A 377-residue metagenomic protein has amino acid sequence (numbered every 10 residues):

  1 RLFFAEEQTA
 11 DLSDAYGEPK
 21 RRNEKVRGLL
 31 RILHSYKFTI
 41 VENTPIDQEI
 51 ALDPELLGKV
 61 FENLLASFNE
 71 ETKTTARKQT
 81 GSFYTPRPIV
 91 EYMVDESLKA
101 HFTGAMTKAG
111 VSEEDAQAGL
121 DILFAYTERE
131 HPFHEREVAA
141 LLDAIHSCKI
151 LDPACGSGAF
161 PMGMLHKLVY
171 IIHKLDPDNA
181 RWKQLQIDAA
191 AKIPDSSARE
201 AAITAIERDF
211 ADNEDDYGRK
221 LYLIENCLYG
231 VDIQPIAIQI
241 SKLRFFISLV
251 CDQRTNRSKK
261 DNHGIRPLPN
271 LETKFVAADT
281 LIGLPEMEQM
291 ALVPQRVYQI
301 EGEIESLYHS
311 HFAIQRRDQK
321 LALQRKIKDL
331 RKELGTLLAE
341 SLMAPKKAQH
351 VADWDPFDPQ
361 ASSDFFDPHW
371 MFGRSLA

Functional and structural regions predicted by a protein language model:
R1-Y170, A180, L185, A201 (+3 more regions): Preference for the N-terminal adenyl/adenosyl cofactor-binding alpha/beta module
A144-S147, L151, P161-F366: Class I S-adenosyl-L-methionine-dependent methyltransferase module
